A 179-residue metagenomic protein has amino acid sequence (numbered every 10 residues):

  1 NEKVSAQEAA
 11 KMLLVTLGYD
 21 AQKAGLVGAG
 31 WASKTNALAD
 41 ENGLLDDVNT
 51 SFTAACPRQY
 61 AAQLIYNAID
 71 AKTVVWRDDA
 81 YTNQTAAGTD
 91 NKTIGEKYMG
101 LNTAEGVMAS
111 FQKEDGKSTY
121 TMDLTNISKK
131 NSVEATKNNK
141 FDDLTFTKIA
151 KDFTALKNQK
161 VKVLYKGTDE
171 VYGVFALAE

Functional and structural regions predicted by a protein language model:
N1-K140, L144-A178: N-terminal propeptides
